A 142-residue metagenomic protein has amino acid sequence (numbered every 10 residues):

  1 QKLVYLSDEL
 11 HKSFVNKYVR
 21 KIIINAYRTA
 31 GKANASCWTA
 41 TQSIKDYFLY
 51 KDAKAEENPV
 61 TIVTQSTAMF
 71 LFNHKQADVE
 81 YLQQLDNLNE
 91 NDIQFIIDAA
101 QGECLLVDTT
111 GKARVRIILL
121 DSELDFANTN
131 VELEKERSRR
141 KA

Functional and structural regions predicted by a protein language model:
Q1, I96-A142: Conserved P-loop NTPase motor module
Q1-F95, D121: Conserved P-loop NTPase motor cores
